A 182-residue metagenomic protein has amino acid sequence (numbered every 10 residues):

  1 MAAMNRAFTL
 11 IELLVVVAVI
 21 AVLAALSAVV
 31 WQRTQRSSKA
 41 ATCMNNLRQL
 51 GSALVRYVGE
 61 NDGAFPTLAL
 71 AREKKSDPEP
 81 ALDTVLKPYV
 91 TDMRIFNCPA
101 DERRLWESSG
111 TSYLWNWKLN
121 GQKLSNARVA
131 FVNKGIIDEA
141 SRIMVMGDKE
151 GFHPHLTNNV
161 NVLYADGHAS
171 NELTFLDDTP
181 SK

Functional and structural regions predicted by a protein language model:
A3-Q35: N-terminal single-pass transmembrane signal-anchor helix
A25-P80, D92, A169-S170: Conserved hydrophobic/amphipathic alpha-helical signal-anchor segments
S27, Q32-T42, C98, S112-N126 (+2 more regions): Membrane-proximal envelope and lipid/glycan-remodeling enzymes
R33, V58-G59, F65-T67, R104-S109 (+3 more regions): Short catalytic/ligand-binding loop motif for oxyanion handling, primarily in non-cytosolic enzymes, centered on
T67-A69, V90, N97-A100, I143-D148 (+1 more regions): Short beta-strand segments
L86, M93-R142: Acidic, glycine-rich loop-and-strand cores that form catalytic or ligand-binding grooves in diverse globular domains
V129, G135-K182: C-terminal accessory segments of extracellular proteins
